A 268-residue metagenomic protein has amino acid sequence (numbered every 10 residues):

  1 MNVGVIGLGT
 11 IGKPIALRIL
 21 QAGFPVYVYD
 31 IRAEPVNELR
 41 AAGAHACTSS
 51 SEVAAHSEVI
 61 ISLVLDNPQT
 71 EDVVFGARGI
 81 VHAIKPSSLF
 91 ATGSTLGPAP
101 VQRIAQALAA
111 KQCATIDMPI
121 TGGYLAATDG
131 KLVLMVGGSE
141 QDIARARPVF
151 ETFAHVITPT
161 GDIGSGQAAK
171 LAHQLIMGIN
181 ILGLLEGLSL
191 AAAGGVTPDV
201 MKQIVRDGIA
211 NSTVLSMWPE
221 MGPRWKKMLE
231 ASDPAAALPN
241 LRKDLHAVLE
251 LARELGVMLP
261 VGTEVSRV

Functional and structural regions predicted by a protein language model:
M1-L63, S88, Y124, T158-P159: NAD(P)+-binding Rossmann beta1-loop-alpha1 motif at the extreme N-terminus of oxidoreductases
L8, T95-Q174: Rossmann-fold dinucleotide-binding core
V26, A46, T115-I116, I157 (+2 more regions): Hydrophobic beta-strand scaffold residues
S50-T115: Rossmann-fold NAD(P) dinucleotide-binding segment
G166-V268: Helical "substrate-binding/catalytic lid" subdomain of Rossmann-like NAD(P)-dependent dehydrogenases/reductases
